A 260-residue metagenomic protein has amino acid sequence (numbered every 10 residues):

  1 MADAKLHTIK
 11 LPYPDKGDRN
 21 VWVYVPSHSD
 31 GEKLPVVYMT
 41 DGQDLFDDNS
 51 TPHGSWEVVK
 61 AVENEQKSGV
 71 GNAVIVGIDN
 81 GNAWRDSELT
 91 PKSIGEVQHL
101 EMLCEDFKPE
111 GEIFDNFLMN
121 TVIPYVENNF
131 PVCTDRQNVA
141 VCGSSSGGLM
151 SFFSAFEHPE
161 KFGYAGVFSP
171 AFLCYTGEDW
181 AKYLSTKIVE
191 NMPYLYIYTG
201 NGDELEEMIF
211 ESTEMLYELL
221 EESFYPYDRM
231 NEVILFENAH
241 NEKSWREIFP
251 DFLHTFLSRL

Functional and structural regions predicted by a protein language model:
M1-L260: Non-catalytic cap/lid and distal C-terminal segments of serine-dependent acyl enzymes
